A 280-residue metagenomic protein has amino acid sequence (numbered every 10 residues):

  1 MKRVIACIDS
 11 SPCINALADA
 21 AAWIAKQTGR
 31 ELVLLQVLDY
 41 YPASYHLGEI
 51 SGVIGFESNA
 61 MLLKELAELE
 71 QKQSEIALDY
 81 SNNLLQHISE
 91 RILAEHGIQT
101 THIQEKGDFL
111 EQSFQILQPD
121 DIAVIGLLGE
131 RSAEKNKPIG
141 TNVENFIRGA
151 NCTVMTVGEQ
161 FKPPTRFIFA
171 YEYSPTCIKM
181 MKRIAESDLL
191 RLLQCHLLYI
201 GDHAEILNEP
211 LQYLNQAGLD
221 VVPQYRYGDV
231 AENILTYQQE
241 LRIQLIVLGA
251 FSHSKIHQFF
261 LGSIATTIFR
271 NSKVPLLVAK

Functional and structural regions predicted by a protein language model:
K2-L66, K162-Y225: Small/aliphatic-rich secondary-structure junction motif
S10, Q104-F109, I125-N145, L248-N271: Glycine-rich, Arg-bearing micro-motifs that act as flexible, cationic patches
L34, T101-Q104, T156, L197 (+2 more regions): A structural preference for short, hydrophobic beta-strand core positions in alpha/beta folds
P42, K72-A123, Q216-F260, V274: Structural beta-alpha unit
Q115-L117, F146, Q160, Q239 (+1 more regions): Structural alpha-helical scaffold elements that stabilize or flank donor/cofactor-binding regions in carbohydrate
V124-L127, A150-E159, L277-K280: Short beta-strand elements of ligand-binding domains
N136-V157, T176-A185: Active-site glycine-rich loop that binds ribose-phosphate moieties when present
